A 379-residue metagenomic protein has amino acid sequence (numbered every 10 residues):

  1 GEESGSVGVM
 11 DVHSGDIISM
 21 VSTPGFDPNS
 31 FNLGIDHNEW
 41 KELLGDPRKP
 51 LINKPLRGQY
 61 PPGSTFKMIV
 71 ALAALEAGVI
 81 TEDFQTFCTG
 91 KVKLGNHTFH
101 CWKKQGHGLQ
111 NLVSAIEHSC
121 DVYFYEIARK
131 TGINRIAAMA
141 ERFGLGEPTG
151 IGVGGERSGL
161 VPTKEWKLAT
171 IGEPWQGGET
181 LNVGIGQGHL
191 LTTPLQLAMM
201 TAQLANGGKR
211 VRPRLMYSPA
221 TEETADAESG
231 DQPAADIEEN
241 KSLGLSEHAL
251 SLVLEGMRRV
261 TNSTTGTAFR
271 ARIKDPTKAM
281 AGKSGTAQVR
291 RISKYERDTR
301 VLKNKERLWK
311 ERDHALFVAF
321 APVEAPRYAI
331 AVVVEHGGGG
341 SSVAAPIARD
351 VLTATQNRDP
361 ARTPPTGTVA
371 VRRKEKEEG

Functional and structural regions predicted by a protein language model:
G1-E3: Short, basic/aromatic recognition patches
G5, V9-S64, I69-A331, A370-R372 (+1 more regions): Beta-lactam-recognizing serine transpeptidase/beta-lactamase-like catalytic domain environment
L197, G340-L352: Short, charged, low-complexity patches
A205, T261, R349-P360: Short amphipathic alpha-helical signal-transduction/dimerization elements
E296, H336-G337: Short, surface-exposed beta-strand-loop junctions and turns on beta-sheet-rich folds
G337-G339, N357-R358: Short beta-strands and strand-coil junctions in structured, solvent-facing domains, enriched
A354-G379: Gram-negative outer-membrane assembly/targeting C-terminal domains
